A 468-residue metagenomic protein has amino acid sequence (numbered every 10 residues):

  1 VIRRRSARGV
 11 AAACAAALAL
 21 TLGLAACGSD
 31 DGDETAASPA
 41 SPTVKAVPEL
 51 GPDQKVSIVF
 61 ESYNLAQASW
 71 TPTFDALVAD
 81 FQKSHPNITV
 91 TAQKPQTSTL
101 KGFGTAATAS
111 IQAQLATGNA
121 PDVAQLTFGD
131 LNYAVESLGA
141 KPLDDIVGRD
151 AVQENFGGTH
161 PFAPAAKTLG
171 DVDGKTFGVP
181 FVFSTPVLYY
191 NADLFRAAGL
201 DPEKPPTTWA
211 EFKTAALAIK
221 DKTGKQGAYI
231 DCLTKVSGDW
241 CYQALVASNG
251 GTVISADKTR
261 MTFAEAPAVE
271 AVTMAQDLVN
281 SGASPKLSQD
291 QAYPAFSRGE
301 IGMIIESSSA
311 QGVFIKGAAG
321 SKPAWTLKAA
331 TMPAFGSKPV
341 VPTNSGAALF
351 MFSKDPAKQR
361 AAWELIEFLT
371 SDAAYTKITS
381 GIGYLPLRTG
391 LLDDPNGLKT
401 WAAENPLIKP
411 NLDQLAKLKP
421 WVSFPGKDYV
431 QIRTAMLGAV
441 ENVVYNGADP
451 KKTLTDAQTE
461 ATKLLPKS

Functional and structural regions predicted by a protein language model:
G23-A26: C-terminal motif of bacterial Sec signal peptides marking the signal peptidase cleavage site
D80, S84-P161, A197-G199, G302-M303 (+1 more regions): Extracytoplasmic "Venus flytrap"/periplasmic binding protein-like
G129-T185, T326-A330, L412-L415: Hinge/lid segment of periplasmic solute-binding proteins
D144-F162, P205-T207, A228-L233, G251-E270 (+3 more regions): Short, solvent-exposed loop/beta-turn-alpha elements that line the ligand-binding surface or hinge of extracytoplasmic
L169-F181, P186, R196, A210-R260 (+1 more regions): Extracytoplasmic/periplasmic solute-binding protein
A198, V269, T273-S284, A318-Y384: Extracytoplasmic/periplasmic substrate-recognition and gating elements
A215-K220, D257-K286: Glycine-centered hinge/linker elements that transmit conformational signals in sensory and ligand-binding systems
P406-A457: C-terminal capping/gating helix-and-loop segments adjacent to ligand/active sites or protein-protein/ligand interfaces
